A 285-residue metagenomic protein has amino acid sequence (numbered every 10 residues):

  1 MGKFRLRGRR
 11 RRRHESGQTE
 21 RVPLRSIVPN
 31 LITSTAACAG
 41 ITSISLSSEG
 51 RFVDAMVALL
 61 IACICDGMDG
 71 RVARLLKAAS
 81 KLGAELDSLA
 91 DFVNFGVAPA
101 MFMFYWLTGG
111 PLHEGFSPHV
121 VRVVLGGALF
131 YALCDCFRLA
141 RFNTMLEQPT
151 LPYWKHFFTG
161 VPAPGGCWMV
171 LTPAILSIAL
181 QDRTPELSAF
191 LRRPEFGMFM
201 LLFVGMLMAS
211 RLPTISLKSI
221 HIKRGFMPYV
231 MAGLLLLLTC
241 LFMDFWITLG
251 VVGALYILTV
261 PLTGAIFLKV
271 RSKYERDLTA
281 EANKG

Functional and structural regions predicted by a protein language model:
M1-G17, K155-G285: C-terminal membrane-associated helical module and adjoining short loops/tails
M1-G67, T263: Topogenic membrane-insertion module of multi-pass membrane proteins
V28-T33, L60, L75-F142: Multi-pass membrane catalytic core of lipid/isoprenoid biosynthesis enzymes
I32-T35, A55-A62, G127-F130, C134 (+4 more regions): Hydrophobic alpha-helical transmembrane segments of polytopic
A36, D66, D87, D91 (+4 more regions): Residue-level signature of catalytic and energy-coupling elements of molecular machines, predominantly ATP/GTP-dependent
I41-I44, I61, C65, P99 (+3 more regions): Alpha-helical transmembrane segments of polytopic integral membrane proteins, especially the permease/helical cores
T42-V57, A100-L129, P173-F196, M243-I247: Helix-coil boundary and interhelical linker segments in multi-pass alpha-helical membrane proteins
R71-K81, C136-Y153, G160, A209-L217 (+1 more regions): C-terminal ends of transmembrane helices
